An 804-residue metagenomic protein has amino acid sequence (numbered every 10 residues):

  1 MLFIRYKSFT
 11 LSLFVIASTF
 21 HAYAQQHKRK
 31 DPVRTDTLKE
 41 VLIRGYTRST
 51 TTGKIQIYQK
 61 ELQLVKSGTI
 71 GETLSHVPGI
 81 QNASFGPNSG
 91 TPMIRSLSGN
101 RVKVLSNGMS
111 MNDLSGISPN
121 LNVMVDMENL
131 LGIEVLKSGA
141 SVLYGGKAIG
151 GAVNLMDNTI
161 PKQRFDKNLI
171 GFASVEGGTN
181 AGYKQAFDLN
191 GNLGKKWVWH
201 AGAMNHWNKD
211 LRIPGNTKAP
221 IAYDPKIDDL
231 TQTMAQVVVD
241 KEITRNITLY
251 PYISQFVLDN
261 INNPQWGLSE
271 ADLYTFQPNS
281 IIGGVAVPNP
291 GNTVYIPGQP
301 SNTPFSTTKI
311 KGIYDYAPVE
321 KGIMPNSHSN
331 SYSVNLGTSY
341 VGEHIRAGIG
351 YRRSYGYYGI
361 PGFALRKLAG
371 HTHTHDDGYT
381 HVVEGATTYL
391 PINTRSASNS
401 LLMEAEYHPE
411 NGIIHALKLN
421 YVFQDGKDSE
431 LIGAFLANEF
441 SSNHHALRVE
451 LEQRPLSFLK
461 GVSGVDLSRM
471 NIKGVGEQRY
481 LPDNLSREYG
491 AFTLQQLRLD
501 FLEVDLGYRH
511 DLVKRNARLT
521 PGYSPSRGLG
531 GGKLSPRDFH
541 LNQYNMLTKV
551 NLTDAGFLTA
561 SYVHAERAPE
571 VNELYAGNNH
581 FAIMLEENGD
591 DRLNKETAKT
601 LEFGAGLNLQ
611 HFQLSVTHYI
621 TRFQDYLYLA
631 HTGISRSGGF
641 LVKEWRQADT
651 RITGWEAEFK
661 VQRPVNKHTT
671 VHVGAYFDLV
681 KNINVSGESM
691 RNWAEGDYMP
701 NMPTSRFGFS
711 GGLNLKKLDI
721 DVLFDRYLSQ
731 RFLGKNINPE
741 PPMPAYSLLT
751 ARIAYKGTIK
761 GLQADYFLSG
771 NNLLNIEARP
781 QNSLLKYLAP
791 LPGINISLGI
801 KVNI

Functional and structural regions predicted by a protein language model:
Q26-Q63, G71, G99: Short, acidic, small-residue-rich periplasmic hinge/interaction motif at the N-terminus of Gram-negative outer-membrane
H27-K28, P325-S331, H344-A416, V422-A446 (+3 more regions): Flexible loop and strand-edge segments within Gram-negative outer membrane beta-barrel domains
S110-G139: Short acidic/polar hinge/loop motifs at secondary-structure boundaries that mediate gating or recognition
A181-W207, K218-Y357, P361, A397-H408 (+1 more regions): Transmembrane beta-barrel wall of Gram-negative outer-membrane proteins
P214, E566-R567, R622-D625, V671 (+3 more regions): C-terminal beta-signal and adjacent terminal beta-strands/loops of Gram-negative outer-membrane beta-barrel proteins
N438-L451, N588-N594, T600, Q613-G674 (+2 more regions): Outer membrane beta-barrel strand-and-loop segments of large Gram-negative receptors, especially TonB-dependent
F458-V462, G476-F623, T669-V671, S710: Structural signature of Gram-negative outer-membrane beta-barrels, strongest in the C-terminal barrel of TonB-dependent
Y619-F623, L641-G734: Gram-negative outer-membrane beta-barrel transporters
